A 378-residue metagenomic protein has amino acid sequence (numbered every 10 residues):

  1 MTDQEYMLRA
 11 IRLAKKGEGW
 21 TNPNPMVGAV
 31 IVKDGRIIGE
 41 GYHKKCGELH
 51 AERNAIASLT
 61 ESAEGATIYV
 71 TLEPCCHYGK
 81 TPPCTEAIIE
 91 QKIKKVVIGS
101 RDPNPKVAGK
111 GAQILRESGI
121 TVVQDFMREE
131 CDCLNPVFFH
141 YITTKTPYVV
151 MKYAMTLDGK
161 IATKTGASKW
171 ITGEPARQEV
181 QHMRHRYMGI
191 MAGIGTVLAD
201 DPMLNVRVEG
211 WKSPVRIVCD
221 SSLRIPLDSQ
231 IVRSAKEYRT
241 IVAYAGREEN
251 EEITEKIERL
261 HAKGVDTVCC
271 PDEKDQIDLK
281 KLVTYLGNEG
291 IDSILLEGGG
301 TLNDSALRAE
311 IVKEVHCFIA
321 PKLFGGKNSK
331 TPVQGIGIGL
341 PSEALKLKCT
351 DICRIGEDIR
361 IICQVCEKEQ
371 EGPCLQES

Functional and structural regions predicted by a protein language model:
D3-G17, N22-N24, K80, Y148 (+1 more regions): Enzymes that bind and transform nitrogen-containing heteroaromatic metabolites
L8, R12-K15, G39, H50-R53 (+4 more regions): A broad detector of short, well-ordered amphipathic alpha-helices that serve as recognition/interaction surfaces
A10-A14, A29, D34-G41, E130-T143 (+2 more regions): A short, flexible N-terminal coil/short beta segment enriched in small residues
G19-T21, A112, F126-A154: Proteins enriched for Cys/Gly/acidic motifs involved in redox and nucleic-acid/cofactor modification
P25-V27, M127-E130, G298: Short, conserved alpha-helical segments within structured domains
M26-G35, Y153-A154, I361: Short beta-strand scaffold segments in enzyme catalytic cores
I31-E130, V215, G246-E251, L307: Zn2+-dependent cytidine deaminase-like catalytic core
P105-K106, D132, N303, G325: Generic structural signal for helix capping and beta-alpha/helix-loop junctions
